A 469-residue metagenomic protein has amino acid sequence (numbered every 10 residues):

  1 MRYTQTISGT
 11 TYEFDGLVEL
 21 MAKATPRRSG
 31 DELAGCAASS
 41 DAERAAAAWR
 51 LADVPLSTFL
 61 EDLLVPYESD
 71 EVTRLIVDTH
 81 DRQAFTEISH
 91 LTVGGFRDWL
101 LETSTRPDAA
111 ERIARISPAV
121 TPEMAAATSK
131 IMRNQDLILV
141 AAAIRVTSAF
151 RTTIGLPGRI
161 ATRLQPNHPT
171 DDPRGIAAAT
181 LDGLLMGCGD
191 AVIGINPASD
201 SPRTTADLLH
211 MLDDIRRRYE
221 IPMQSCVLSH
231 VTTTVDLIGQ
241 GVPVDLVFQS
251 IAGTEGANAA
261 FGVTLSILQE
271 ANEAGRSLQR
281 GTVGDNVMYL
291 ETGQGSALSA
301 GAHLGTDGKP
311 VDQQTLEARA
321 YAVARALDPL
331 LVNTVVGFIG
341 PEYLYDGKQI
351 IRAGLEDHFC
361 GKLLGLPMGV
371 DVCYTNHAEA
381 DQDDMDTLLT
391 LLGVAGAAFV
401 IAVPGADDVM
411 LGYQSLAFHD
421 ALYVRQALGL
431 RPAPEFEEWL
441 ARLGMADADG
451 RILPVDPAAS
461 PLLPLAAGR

Functional and structural regions predicted by a protein language model:
M1-A177, L184-L185, D190-R469: Anaerobic metallocofactor- and corrinoid-dependent redox/one-carbon enzyme cores, especially those from methanogenesis
